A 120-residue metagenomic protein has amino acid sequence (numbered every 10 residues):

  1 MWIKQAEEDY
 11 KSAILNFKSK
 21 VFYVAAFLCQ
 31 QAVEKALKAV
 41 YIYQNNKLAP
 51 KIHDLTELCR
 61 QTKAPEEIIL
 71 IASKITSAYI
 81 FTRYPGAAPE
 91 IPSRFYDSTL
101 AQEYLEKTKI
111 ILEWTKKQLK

Functional and structural regions predicted by a protein language model:
M1-K120: Terminal alpha-helical segments
